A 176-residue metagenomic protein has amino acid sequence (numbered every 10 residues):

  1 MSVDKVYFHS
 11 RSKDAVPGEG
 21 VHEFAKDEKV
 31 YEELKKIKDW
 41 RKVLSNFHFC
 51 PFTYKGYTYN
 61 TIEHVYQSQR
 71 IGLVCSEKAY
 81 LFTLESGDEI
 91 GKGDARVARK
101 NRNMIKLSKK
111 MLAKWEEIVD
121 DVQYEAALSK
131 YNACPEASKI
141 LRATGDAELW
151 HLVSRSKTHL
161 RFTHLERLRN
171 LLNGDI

Functional and structural regions predicted by a protein language model:
M1-I176: Charged, low-complexity intrinsically disordered segments
